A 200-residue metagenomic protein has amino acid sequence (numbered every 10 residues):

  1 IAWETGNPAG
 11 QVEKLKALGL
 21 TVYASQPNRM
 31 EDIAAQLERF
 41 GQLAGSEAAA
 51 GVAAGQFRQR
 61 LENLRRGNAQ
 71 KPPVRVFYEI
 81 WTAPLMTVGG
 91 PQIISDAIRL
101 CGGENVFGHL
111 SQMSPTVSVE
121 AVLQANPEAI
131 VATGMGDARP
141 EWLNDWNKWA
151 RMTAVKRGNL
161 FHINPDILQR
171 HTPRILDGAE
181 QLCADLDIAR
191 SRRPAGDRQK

Functional and structural regions predicted by a protein language model:
I1-E31, G51, R60-L176, D185-R193: Binding-cleft/active-site segments that stabilize strongly anionic ligands or cofactors
A34: Periplasmic solute-binding protein
L37-G45: Helix-loop "lid/cap" segments that line or gate small-molecule binding pockets
G45-S46, P165: Short loop segments at secondary-structure junctions
A49-G55: Structural signature of PLP-dependent enzymes
P194-K200: Compositionally biased, proline/threonine/alanine/serine-rich low-complexity intrinsically disordered stretches
